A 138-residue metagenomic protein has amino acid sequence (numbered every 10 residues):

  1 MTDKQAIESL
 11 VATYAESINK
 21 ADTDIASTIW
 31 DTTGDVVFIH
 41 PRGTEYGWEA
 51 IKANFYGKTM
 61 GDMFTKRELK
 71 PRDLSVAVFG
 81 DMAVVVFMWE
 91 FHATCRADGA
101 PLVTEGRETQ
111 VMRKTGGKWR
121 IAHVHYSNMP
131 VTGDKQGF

Functional and structural regions predicted by a protein language model:
M1-I29, F38, K135-F138: Short, low-complexity N-terminal intrinsically disordered segments enriched in polar/charged residues
K4-Q5, T23-V78, M88, V103: A solvent-exposed, acidic/Ser-Thr-rich amphipathic alpha-helical stretch
D73, G80-M82, G116: Residue-level signal for tight coil/turn positions that link beta-strands
D81-F91: A short hydrophobic beta-strand element
F91-A97, M112: Beta-strand elements of well-folded, non-transmembrane domains
C95-D98, V131-G137: A short, polar/proline- and glycine-enriched secondary-structure boundary/capping micro-motif
V103-K135: Short beta-strand edge/turn micro-motifs at domain boundaries
